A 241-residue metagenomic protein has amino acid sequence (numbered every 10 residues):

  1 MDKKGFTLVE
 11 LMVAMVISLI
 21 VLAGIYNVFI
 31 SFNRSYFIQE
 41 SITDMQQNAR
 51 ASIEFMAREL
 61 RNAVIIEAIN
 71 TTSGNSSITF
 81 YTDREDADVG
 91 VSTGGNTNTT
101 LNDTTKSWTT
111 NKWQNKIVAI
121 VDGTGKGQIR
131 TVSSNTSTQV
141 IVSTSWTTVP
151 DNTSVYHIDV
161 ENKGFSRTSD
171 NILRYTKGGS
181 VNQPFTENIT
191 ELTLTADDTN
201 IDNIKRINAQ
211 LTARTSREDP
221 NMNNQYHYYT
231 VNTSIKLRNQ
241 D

Functional and structural regions predicted by a protein language model:
D2-R61: Aliphatic-rich helix starts adjacent to a transmembrane/signal segment
F37, T43, L60-D88, N224-Q225: Short, glycine/small-hydrophobic-rich surface segments
S73-G90, G94, T99-Q139, S143-N200 (+1 more regions): Type IV pilin-like appendage domain
Y81-E85, Q210-R217: Generic short beta-strand segments
V140, A209-L211, T233-I235: Preference for bulky hydrophobic residues occupying beta-strand positions in well-ordered beta-sheet regions
T153, I204-N208: Extracellular Ig-like/FN3 beta-sandwich strand-entry sites
R217-D241: Low-complexity, S/T/G/P-rich flexible repeat/linker segments used as non-globular hinges and stalks within
